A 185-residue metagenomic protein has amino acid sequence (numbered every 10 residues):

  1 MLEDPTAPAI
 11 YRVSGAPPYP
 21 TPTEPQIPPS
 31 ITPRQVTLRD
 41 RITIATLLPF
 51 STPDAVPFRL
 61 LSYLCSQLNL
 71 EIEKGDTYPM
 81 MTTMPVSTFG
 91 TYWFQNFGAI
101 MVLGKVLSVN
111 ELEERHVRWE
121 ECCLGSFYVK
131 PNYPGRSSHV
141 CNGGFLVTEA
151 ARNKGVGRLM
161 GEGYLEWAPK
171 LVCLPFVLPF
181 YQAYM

Functional and structural regions predicted by a protein language model:
M1-S62: Conserved N-terminal entry element of GNAT/NAT acetyltransferase domains
P29, H139, L174: Residue-level signal for beta-strand positions within conserved beta-sheet cores that form or flank
A55, V147, F180: Conserved residues at beta->alpha junctions
F58-N69, V86-G90: An amphipathic alpha-helix signature
I72-R152, G161-L171: Acetyl-CoA-dependent GNAT
G155: Glycine-rich phosphate-binding loop
M160, M185: Conserved short alpha-helix immediately C-terminal to the canonical SAM/SAH-binding motif I of Rossmann-like
A168-Y184: Conserved GNAT acetyl-CoA-binding A-motif
